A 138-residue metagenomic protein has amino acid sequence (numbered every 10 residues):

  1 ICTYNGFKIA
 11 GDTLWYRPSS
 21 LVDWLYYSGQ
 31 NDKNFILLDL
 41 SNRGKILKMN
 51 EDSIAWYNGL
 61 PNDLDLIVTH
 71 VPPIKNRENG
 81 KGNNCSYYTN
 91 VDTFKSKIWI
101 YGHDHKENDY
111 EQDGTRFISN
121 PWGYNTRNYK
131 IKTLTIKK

Functional and structural regions predicted by a protein language model:
I1-N5, D63-D65: Metallo-beta-lactamase
T3, Y88, D92-S96, D104-K138: Binuclear metal-dependent phosphoesterase catalytic core
K8, K33, K45-K48, K75 (+5 more regions): Context-gated lysine
A10, L66, I98-I100, I118: Hydrophobic/aromatic beta-strand patches that form the interior of the parallel beta-sheet core in alpha/beta enzyme
A10-N76, G80-K81: Active-site-proximal loop/helix segment associated with metal-binding centers of metalloenzymes
T13-W15, H70-V71, G102-H105, P121-Y124: Active-site metal-binding loops of divalent metal-dependent hydrolases
G80-Y88: Short, surface-exposed loop/helix-turn segments at secondary-structure junctions that function as lids/hinges flanking
